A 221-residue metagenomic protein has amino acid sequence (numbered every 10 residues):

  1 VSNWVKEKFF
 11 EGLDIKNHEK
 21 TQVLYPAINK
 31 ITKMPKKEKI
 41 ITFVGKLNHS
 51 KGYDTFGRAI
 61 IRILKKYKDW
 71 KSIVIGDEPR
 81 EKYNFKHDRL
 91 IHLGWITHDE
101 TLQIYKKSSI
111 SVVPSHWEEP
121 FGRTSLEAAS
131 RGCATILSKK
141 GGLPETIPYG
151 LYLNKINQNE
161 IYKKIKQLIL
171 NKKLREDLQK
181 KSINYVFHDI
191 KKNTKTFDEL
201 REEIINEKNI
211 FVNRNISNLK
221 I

Functional and structural regions predicted by a protein language model:
V1-K20: A short, active-site helix/loop in glycosyltransferases that binds the activated sugar's phosphate group
W4-V5, V23-T32, P79: Short beta-strand->alpha-helix junction loop in the catalytic core of nucleotide-activated group-transfer enzymes
I28-K51, G57-I61: Conserved donor-binding/catalytic core segment of Leloir-type glycosyltransferases
V44, G57, W70-N84: Glycosyltransferase donor-sugar binding loop
W95-I96, I104-S108: Short alpha-helical donor nucleotide-sugar binding micro-motif in glycosyltransferases
K106-P120, C133: Acidic donor-binding loop of glycosyltransferase active sites
G150-N159, Q167-K173: Conserved acidic donor-binding segment of nucleotide-sugar-dependent glycosyltransferases
K173-L219: A charged, aromatic-enriched C-terminal amphipathic alpha-helix characteristic of glycosyltransferases across folds
